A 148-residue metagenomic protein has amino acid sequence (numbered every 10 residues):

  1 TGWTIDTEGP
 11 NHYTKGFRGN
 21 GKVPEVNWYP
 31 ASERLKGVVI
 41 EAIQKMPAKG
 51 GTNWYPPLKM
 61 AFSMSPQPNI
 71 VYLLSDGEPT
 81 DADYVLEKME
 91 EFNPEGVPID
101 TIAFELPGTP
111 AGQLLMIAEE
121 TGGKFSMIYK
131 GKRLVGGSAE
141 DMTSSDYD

Functional and structural regions predicted by a protein language model:
T1-W28, P57-L58, F62, Q67-L74: Von Willebrand factor
E25-P30, A42-G50, P68-E78, D100-F104: Second-shell loop/turn segments in exported
P30-G37, A48-Y55, T80, G108-G112: Soluble non-cytosolic domains of exported or imported proteins
R34, V38, S63-P66, E91-G96 (+1 more regions): Extracellular/periplasmic catalytic domains that process cell-envelope and extracellular macromolecules
K36, I40, W54-F62, L86 (+1 more regions): Extracytoplasmic/secreted envelope proteins and their assembly/folding machinery, especially bacterial periplasmic
Q44-M46, G77-R133, S138: VWA/integrin I-like adhesion module and closely mimicked acidic/polar interface patches used
N53, V71, I128-Y129: Residue-level detector of family-conserved "landmark" positions at structurally sensitive sites
A139-D148: Low-complexity, Gly/Ser/Thr/Pro-rich intrinsically disordered linker/tail segments
